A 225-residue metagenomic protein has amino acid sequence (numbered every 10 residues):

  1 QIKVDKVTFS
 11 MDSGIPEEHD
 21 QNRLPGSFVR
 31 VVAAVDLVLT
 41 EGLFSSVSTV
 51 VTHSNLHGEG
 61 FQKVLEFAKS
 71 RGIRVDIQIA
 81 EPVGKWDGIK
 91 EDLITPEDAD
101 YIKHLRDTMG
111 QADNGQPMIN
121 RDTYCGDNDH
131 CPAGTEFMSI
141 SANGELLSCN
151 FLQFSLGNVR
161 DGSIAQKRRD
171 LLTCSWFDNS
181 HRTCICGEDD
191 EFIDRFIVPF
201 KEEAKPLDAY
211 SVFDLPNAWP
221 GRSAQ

Functional and structural regions predicted by a protein language model:
Q1-K3: Short, conserved loop/helix-junction motifs that constitute active-site signature segments in enzyme catalytic cores
D5-K6, S10-G134, A142-L147, F151: Radical SAM enzyme [4Fe-4S]-AdoMet core and its adjacent flexible, acidic and glycine-rich loops/tails across
N150-Q225: Flexible mid-to-C-terminal extensions adjoining Fe-S/redox cofactors in radical SAM and related proteins
